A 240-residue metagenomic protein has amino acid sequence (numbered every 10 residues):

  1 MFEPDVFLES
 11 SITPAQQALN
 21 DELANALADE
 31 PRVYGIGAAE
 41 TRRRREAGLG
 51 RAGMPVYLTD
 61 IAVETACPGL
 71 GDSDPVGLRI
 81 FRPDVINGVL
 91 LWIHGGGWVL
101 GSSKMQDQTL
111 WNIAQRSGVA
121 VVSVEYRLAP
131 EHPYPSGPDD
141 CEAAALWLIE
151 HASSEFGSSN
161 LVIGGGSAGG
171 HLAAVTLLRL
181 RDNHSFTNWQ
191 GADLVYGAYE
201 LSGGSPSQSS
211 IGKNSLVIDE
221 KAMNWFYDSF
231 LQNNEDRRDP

Functional and structural regions predicted by a protein language model:
M1-I80, D236: A glycine/proline-hinged amphipathic helix-loop "lid/cap" segment that gates access to hydrophobic ligand pockets
G77-G88, Q115: Short beta-strand-to-loop junctions in surface cap/lid or active-site-entrance loops
N87-G97: Short beta-strand element of the alpha/beta-hydrolase
K104-V124: Short amphipathic alpha-helix adjacent to the substrate-entry channel of hydrolases
H132-S153, V175: Alpha/beta-hydrolase active-site loop
S154-S167: Alpha/beta-hydrolase fold nucleophile elbow
G165-V175: Glycine-rich nucleophile elbow surrounding the catalytic serine of serine-hydrolase chemistry
L178, D182-E235: Hydrolase active-site cap/lid region
